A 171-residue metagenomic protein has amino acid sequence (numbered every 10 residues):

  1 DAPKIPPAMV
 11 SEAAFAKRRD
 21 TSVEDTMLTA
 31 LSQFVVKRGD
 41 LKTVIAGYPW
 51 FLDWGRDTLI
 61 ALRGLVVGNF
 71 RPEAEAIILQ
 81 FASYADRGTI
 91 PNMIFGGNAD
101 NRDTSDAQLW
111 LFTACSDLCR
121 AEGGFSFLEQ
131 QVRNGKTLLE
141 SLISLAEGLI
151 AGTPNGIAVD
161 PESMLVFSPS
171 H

Functional and structural regions predicted by a protein language model:
D1-H171: Acidic, mature catalytic/reactive cores of soluble proteins
